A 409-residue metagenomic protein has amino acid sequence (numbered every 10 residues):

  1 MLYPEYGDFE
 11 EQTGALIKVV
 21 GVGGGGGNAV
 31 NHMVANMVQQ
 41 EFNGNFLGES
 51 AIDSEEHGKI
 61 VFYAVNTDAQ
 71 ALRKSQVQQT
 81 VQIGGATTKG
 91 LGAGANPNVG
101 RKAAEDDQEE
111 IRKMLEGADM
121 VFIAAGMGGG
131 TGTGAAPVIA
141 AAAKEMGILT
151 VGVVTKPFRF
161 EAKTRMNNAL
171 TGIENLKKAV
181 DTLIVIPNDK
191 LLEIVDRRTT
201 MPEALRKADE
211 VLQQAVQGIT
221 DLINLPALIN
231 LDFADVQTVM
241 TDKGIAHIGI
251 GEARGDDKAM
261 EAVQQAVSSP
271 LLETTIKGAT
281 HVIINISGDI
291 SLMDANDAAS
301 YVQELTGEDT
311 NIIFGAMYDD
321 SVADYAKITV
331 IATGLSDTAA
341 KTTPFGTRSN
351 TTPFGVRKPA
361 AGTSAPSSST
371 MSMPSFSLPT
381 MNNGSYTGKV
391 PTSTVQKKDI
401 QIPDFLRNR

Functional and structural regions predicted by a protein language model:
M1-R409: Tubulin/FtsZ superfamily GTPase core signature
